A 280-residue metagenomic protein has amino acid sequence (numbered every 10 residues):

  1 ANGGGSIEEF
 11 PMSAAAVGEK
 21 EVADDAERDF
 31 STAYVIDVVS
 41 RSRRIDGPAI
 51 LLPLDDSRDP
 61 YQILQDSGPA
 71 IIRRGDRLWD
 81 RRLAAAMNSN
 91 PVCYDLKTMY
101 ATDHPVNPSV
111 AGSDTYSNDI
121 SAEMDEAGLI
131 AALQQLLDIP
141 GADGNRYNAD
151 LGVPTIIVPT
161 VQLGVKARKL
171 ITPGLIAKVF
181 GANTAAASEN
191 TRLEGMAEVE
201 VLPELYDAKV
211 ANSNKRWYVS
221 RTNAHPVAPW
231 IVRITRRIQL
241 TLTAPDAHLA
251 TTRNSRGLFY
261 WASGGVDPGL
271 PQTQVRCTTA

Functional and structural regions predicted by a protein language model:
A1-S42: Assembly/oligomerization interface modules of large self-assembling protein complexes
F30-R41, G128-G144: Structured alpha-helical segments in the cores of large, soluble enzyme domains
V38-L54: Residues forming anionic-ligand binding surfaces in small-molecule and nucleic-acid pockets of primarily soluble enzymes
R44, Y147-P154, N212-S213, N254: Short, well-ordered loop/turn elements at secondary-structure boundaries
I50, I156-I157: Short, aliphatic-rich beta-strand segments
L51-D138: Alpha-helical scaffold segments that mediate packing/assembly in large oligomeric complexes
T102-G141, Q162-A280: Sequence/fold signature of self-assembling virion shell proteins
R146-A149, V158-V165: Extended serine/threonine-enriched, polar tracts that run as long, contiguous segments within proteins
